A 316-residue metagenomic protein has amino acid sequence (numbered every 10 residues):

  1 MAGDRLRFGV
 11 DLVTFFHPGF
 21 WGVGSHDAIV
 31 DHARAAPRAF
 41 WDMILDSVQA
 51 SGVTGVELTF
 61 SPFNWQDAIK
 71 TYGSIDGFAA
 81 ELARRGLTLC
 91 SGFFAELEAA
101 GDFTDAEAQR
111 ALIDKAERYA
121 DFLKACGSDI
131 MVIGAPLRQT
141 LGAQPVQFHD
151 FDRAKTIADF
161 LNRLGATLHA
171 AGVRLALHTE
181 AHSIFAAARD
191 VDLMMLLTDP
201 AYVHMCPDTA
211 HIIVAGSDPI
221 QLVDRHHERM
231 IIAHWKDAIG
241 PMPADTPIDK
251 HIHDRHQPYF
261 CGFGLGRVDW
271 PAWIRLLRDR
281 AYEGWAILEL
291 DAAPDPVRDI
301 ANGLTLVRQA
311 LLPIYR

Functional and structural regions predicted by a protein language model:
M1-G127, N162, L304-R316: N-terminal pre-domain/capping segments
G3-D4, E81-R84, G101-M205, P271: Active-site acidic/histidine proton-transfer and metal-coordination neighborhood in alpha/beta enzyme cores
R5, G22-V23, V56, D159-R267 (+1 more regions): Acidic/histidine-rich catalytic cores of soluble enzymes
G9-T14, C90-G92, M131-G134, E228-P243: Non-cysteine beta-strand/loop elements that form the S-adenosyl-L-methionine
V30-F40, D150-T156, R255-R267: A short acidic, glycine-rich active-site loop that binds or catalyzes chemistry on phosphate/adenosine moieties
A35-R38, T59-S74, L97-F103, A108-L112 (+6 more regions): Acidic-and-aromatic substrate-binding clefts and catalytic sites of carbohydrate-active enzymes
V56-T59, L89-F94, D129-P136, L175-H178 (+1 more regions): Short beta-strand segments at enzyme active-site cores
